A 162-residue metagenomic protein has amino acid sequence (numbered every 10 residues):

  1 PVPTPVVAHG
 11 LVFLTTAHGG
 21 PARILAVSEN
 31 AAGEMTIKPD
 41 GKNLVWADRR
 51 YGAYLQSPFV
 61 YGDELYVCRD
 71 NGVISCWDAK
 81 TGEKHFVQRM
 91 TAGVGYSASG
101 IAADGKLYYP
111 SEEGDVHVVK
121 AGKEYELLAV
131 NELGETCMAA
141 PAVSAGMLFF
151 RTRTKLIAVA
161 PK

Functional and structural regions predicted by a protein language model:
P1-K162: Noncatalytic, solvent-exposed loop/strand surfaces of beta-propeller-type extracellular/periplasmic domains
